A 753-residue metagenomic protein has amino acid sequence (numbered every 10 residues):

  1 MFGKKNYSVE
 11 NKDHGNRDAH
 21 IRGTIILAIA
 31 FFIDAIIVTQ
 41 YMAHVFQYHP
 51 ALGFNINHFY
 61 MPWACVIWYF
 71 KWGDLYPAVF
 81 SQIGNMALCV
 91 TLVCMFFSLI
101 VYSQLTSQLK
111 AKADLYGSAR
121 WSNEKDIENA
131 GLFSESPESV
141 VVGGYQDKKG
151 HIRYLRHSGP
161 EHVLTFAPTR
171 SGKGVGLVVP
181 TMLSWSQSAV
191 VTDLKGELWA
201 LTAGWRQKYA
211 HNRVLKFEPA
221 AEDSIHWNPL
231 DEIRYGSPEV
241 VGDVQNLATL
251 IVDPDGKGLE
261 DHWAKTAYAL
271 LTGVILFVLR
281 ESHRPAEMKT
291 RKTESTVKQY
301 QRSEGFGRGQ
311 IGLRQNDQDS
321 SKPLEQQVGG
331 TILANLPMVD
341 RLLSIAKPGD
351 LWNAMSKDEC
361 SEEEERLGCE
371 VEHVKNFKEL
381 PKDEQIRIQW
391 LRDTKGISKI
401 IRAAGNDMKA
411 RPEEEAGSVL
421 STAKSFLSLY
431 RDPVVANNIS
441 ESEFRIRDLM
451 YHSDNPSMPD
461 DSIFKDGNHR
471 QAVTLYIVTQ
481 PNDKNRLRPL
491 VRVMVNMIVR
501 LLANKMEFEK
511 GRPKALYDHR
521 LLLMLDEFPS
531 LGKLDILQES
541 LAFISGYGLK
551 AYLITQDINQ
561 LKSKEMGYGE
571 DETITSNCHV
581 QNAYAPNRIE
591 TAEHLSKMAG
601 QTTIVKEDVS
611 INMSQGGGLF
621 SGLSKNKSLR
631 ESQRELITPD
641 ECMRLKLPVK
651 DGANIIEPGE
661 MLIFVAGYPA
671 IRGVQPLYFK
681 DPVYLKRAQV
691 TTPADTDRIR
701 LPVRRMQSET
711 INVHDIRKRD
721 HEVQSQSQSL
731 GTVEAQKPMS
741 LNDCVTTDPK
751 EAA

Functional and structural regions predicted by a protein language model:
M1-F2, I311, L619-L623: Short, aromatic- and cysteine-enriched interfacial helices/patches that mediate contacts at lipid membranes
M1-S171, V175-V178, H226-P229, R630-S632 (+2 more regions): Basic- and hydrophobic-enriched, low-structure N-terminal and domain-boundary segments that flank ATP-binding catalytic
D34-A43, Q108-K112, G159-L549, S576 (+5 more regions): P-loop NTPase motor domains
N123, P433, T638: Residue-level signal for threonine
L541-L662: Conserved ATP-driven motor cores of ASCE-family P-loop NTPases powering translocation/secretion/packaging/pilus
L677: Short, surface-exposed polybasic-aromatic patches that bind anionic ligands, especially phosphate groups
